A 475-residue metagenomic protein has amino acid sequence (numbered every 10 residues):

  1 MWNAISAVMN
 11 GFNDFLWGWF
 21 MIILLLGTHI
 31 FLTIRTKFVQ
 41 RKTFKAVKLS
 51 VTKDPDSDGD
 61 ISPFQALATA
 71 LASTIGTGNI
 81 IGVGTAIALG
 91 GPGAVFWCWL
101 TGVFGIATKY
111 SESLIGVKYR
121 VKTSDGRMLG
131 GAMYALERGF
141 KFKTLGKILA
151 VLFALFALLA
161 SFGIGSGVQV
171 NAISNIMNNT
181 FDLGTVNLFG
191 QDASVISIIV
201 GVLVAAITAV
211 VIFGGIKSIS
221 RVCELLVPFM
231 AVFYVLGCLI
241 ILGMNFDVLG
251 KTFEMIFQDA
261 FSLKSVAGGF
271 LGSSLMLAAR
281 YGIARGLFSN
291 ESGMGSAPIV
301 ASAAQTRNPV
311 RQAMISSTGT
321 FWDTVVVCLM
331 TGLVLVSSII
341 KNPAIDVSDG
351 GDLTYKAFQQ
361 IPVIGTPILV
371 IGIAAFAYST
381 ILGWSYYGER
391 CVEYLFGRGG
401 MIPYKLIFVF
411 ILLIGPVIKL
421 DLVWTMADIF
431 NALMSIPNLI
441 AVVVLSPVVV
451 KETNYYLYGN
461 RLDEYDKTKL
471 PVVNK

Functional and structural regions predicted by a protein language model:
M1-T77, I87-A94, G105, L413 (+1 more regions): N-terminal alpha-helical transmembrane segments of multi-pass membrane transport and channel/translocase proteins
I5, R35-Q40, G78-V83, G163-I173 (+6 more regions): Transmembrane helix-loop junctions in multi-pass membrane proteins
I22-G27, S62-A68, T144-A160, V200-V202 (+7 more regions): Select transmembrane alpha-helical segments in multipass membrane proteins
L24-F31, R35, V39-K48, V170-M177 (+5 more regions): Membrane-interface loop-to-helix entry segments
T28-T33, T101-G126, M133, E137-N171 (+3 more regions): Helix-loop-helix module between adjacent transmembrane segments
F38-P63, T85-I87, G91-V95, W99 (+5 more regions): Flexible loop linkers connecting adjacent transmembrane helices in multi-pass alpha-helical membrane transporters
S57-L89, I115-G139, L152-L158, S273-F321: Alpha-helical membrane segments and immediately flanking helix-loop junctions that form or couple to the substrate/ion
E112-R120, G237-M255, L263-F270, A303-T306 (+3 more regions): Extracellular/periplasmic helix-exit of transmembrane alpha-helices
